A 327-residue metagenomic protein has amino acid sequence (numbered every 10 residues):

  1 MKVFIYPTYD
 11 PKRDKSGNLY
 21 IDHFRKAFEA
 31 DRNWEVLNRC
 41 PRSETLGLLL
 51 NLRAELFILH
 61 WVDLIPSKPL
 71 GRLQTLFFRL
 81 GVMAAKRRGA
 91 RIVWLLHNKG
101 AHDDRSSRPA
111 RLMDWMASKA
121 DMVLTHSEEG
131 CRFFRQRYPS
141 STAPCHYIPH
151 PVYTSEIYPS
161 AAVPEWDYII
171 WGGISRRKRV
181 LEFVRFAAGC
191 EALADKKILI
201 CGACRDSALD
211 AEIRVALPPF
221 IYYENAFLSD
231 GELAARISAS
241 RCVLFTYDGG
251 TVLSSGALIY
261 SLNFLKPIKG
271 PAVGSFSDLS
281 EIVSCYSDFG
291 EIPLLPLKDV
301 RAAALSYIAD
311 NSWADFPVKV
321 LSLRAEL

Functional and structural regions predicted by a protein language model:
R105, R135, H146-W166, R179 (+1 more regions): Acidic anion/phosphate-binding donor-loop and adjacent secondary structure in glycosyltransferase catalytic cores
S118-Q136, S140-I157: Donor nucleotide-sugar binding/catalytic pocket of nucleotide-sugar-dependent glycosyltransferases
A161-K178, V184-A188, I198-C201: Conserved donor-binding/catalytic core segment of Leloir-type glycosyltransferases
K197-D210, A226: Glycosyltransferase donor-sugar binding loop
D210-G231: Nucleotide-activated donor-binding/catalytic signature segment of Leloir-type glycosyltransferases, i.e., the conserved
A235-V252: Acidic donor-binding loop of glycosyltransferase active sites
V243-L244, S261-A272: Short hydrophobic beta-strand element within catalytic cores of glycosyltransferases and related nucleotide-activated
G290-L327: A charged, aromatic-enriched C-terminal amphipathic alpha-helix characteristic of glycosyltransferases across folds
